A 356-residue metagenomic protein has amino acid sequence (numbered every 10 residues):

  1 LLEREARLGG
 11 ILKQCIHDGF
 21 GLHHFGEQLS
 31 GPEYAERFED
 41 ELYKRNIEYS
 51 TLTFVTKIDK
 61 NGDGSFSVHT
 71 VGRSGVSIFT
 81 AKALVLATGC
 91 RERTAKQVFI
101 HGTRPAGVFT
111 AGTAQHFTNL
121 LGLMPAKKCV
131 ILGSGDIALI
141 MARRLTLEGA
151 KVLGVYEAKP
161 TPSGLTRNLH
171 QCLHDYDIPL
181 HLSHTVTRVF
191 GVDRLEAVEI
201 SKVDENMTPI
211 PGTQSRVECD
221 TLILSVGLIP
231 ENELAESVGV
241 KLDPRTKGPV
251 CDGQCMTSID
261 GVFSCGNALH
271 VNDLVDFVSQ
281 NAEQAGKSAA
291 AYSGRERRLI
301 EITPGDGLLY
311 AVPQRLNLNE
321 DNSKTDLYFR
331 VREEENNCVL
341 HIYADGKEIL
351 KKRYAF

Functional and structural regions predicted by a protein language model:
L1-R37, E41, H116-N119, P125-Q171: Beta1-alpha1 glycine-rich phosphate/pyrophosphate-binding loop at the start of Rossmann-like nucleotide-binding domains
R7, C90-E92, G135-I137, I229 (+1 more regions): Residue-level detector of alpha-helix initiation sites
I11, T94, A111-A114, I137-A142 (+2 more regions): Short glycine/serine/threonine-rich phosphate/pyrophosphate-binding segments that cradle anionic phosphate groups
E36-K128, D204-G212, R216, I223 (+1 more regions): FAD-binding core/adjacent interface of flavoenzyme oxidoreductases
L42-T70, T146-E233, S323-Y354: A Rossmann-like FAD-binding core segment of flavoenzymes
L86, V108-T118, T221-N272: FAD-site-proximal beta/loop scaffold in flavoenzymes
C265-P313: A conserved FAD-binding loop/helix module that cradles the flavin
R297-E335: Surface beta-strand/loop "capping" patches
